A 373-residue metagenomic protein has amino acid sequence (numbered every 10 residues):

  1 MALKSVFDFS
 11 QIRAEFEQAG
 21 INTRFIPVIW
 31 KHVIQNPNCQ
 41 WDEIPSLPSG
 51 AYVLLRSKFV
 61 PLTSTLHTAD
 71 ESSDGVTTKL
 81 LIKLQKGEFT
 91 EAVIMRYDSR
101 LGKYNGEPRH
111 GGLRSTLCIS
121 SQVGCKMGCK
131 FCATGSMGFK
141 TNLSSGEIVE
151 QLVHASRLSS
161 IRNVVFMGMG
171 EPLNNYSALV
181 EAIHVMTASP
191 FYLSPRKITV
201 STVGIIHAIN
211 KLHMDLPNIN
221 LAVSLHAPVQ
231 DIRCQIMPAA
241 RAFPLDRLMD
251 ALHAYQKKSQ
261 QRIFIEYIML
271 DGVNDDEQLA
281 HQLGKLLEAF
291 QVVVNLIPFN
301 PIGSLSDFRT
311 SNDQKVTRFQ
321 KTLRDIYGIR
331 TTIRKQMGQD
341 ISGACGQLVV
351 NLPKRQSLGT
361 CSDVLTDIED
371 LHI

Functional and structural regions predicted by a protein language model:
M1-T90, R96-S99, K103-E107, L113 (+2 more regions): Auxiliary Fe-S-binding modules of radical SAM enzymes
S72-S73, S120-S121, S201, S224 (+1 more regions): Short linear Ser/Thr-Pro motifs
L80, A92, I119, L221-V223: Short beta-strand motif preference
I94-M95, A178: Residue-level structural signal for beta-strand termini and adjacent loop
D98-K103, R109-G146, S159: Canonical Radical SAM [4Fe-4S] cluster-binding loop centered on the CxxxCxxC motif and its immediate flanking residues
T141, I198-S201, R334: Glycine- and other small-residue-rich loops at beta-strand/loop junctions that grip anionic moieties
E150: Cys/His-clustered metal-coordination modules, chiefly Zn-binding fingers
A155-N163, G168-I326: Conserved AdoMet/S-adenosylmethionine-binding subsite of the radical SAM
